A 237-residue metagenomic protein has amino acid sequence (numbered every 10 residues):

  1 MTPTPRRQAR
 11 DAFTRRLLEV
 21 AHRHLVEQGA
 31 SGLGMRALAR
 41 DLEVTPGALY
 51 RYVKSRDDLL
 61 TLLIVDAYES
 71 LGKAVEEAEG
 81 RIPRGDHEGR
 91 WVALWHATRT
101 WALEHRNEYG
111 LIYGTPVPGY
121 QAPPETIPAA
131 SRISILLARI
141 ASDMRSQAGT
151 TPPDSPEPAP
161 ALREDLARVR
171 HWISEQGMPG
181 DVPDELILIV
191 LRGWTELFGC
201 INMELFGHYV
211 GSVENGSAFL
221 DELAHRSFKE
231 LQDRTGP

Functional and structural regions predicted by a protein language model:
M1-Q28, G32-A37, D41, K54-T61 (+1 more regions): Basic, helix-initiating cap at the start of DNA-binding domains
A12, R16-R23, D58-A78, A93-T100 (+4 more regions): Alpha-helical structural segments
V26, G72, E76, R99-L103 (+3 more regions): Short amphipathic alpha-helical interface segments enriched in basic and hydrophobic/aromatic residues, used as
V44-V53: Short hydrophobic/aromatic patch on the recognition helix
E77-D86, V117-Y120: Helix-loop segments that flank and shape redox-cofactor active sites
V92-Y113, I127-A148, L166: Helical hydrophobic small-molecule/effector-binding pocket
Y113-T126, G211-E214: Short helix/strand-bridging catalytic loops that position acidic/His residues to coordinate divalent metals and engage
I135, R139-P237: C-terminal peripheral helix-coil segments that are non-catalytic and often amphipathic
